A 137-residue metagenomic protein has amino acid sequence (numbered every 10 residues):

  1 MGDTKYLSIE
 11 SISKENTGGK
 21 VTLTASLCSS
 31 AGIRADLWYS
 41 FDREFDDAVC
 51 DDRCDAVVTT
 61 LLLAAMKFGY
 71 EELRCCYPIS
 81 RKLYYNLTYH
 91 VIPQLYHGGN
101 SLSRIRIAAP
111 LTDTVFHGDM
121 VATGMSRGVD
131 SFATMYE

Functional and structural regions predicted by a protein language model:
M1-M120, E137: RNA-binding accessory domains that recognize and position tRNA/RNA substrates
D119-E137: Glycine-rich active-site/cofactor-binding loop and its immediate structural neighborhood
